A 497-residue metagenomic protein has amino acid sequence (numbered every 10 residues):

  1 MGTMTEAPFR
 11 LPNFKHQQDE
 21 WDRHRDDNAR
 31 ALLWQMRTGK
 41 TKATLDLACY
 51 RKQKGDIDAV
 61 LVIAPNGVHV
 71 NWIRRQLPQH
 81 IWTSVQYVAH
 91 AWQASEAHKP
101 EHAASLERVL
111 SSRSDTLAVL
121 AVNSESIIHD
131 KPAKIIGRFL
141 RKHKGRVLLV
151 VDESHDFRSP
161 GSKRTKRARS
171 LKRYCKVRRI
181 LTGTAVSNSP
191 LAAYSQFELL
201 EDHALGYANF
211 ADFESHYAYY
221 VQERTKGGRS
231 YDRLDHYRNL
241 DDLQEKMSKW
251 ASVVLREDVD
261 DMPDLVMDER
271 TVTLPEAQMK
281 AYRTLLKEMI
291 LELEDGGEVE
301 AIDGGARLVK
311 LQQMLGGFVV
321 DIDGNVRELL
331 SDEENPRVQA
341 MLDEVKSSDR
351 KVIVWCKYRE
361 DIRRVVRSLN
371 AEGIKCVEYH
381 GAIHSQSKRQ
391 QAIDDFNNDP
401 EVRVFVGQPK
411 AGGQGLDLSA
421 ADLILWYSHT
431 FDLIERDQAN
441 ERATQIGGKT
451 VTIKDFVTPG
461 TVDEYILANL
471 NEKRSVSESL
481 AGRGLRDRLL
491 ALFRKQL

Functional and structural regions predicted by a protein language model:
M1-T5, P12, D26-A29, R37-D58 (+5 more regions): Conserved Helicase C-terminal RecA-like lobe
L32, L181, V354: Hydrophobic anchor at the beta1->P-loop junction of P-loop NTPases
T41, I128-P132, V186-P190, I362-V366 (+3 more regions): SF2 helicase motor core recognition
I57-A59, Q79, V88-A89, R108 (+3 more regions): Conserved P-loop NTPase motor "coupling/switch" region that bridges the ATPase
V68-A97, L200-A204: Conserved helix-turn-beta segment of the N-terminal RecA-like "Helicase ATP-binding" lobe in SF1/SF2 helicases
K99-D115, V119, E125-G145: Conserved helix/coil segment N-terminal to the catalytic DExD/H
D152-E153: Walker B catalytic acidic pair
F431-L497: A conserved SF2-helicase RecA2
